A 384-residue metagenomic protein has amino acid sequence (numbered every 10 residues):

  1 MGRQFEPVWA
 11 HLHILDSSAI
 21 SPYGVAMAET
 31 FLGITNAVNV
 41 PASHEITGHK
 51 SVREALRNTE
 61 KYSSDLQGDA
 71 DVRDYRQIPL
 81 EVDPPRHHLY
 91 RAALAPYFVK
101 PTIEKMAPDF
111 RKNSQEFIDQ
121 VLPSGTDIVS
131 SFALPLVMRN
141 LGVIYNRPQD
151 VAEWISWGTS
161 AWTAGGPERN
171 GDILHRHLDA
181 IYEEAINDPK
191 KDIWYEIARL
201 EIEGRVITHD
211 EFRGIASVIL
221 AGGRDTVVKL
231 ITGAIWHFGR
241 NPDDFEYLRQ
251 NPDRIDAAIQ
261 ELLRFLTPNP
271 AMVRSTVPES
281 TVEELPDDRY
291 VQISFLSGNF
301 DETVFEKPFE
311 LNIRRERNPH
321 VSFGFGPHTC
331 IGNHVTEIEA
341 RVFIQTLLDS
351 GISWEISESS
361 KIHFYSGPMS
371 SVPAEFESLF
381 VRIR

Functional and structural regions predicted by a protein language model:
M1-I78, V82-L89, R249-T267, A271-R289 (+5 more regions): N-terminal membrane/targeting module of cytochrome P450s
F5-N39, G68-E81, A95-S130, L141-N146 (+2 more regions): Cytochrome P450 catalytic-domain "roof"
P85-A95, A221, V321: Residues forming anionic-ligand binding surfaces in small-molecule and nucleic-acid pockets of primarily soluble enzymes
R86, T102-R224: Cytochrome P450 heme-thiolate monooxygenase catalytic core
V143-P148, E201-G204, A234-Q250, S297-K307 (+1 more regions): Cytochrome P450
R213-V218, R224-R249, I331-G351: Cytochrome P450 catalytic-core helices
